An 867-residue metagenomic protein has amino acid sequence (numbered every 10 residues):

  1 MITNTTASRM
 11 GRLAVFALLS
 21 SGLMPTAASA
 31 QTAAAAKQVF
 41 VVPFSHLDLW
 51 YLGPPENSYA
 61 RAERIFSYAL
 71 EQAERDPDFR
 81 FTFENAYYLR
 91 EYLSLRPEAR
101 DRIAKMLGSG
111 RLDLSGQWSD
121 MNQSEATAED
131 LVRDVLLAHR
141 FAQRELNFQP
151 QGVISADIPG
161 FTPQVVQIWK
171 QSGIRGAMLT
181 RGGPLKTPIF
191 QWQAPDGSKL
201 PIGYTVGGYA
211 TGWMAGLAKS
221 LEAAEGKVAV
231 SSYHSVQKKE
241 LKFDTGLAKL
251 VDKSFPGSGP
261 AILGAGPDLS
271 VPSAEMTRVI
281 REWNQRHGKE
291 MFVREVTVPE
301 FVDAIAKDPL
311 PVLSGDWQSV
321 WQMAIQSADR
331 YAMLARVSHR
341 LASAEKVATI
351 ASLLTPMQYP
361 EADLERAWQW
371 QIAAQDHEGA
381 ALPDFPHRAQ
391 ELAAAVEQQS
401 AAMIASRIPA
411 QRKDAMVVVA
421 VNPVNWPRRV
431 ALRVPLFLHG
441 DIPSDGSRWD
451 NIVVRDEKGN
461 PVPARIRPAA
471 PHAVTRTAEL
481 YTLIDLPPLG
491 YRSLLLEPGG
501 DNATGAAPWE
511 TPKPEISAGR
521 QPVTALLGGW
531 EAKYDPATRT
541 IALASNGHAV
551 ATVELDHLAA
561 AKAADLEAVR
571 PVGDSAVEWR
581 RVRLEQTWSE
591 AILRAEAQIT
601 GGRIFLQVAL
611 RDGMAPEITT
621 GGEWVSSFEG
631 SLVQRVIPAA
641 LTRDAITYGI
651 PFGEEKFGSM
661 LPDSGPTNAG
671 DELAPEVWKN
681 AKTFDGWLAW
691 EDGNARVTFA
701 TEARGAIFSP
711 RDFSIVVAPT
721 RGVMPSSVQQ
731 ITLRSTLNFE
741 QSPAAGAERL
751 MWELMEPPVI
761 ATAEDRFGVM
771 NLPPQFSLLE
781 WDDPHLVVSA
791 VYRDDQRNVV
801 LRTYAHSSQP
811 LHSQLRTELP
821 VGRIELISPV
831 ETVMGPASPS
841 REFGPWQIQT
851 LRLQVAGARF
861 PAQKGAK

Functional and structural regions predicted by a protein language model:
M1-R9: N-terminal secretory signal peptides that target proteins for export/translocation
G11-P25: Bacterial N-terminal signal peptides
Q31-E129, R133, A142-R144, I174 (+4 more regions): N-terminal catalytic cores of secreted or lumenal carbohydrate-active enzymes
Q31-K37, L70, R278-K867: Terminal accessory/anchoring regions of large secretory-pathway or extracellular enzymes
A35-Q38, R75-F81, G108-D113, L146-Q151 (+4 more regions): Loop/turn elements at helix/coil->beta-strand transitions in domains of secreted/extracellular proteins
F44, A138, W169, T297 (+1 more regions): Conserved, mostly hydrophobic/aromatic
S45-R61, E84-L93, G116-V132, F148-G160 (+5 more regions): The substrate-binding groove and active-site-proximal loops of carbohydrate-active enzymes, especially glycoside
P163-L269, W283-E300: Active-site-adjacent pocket scaffolds in enzyme catalytic domains
